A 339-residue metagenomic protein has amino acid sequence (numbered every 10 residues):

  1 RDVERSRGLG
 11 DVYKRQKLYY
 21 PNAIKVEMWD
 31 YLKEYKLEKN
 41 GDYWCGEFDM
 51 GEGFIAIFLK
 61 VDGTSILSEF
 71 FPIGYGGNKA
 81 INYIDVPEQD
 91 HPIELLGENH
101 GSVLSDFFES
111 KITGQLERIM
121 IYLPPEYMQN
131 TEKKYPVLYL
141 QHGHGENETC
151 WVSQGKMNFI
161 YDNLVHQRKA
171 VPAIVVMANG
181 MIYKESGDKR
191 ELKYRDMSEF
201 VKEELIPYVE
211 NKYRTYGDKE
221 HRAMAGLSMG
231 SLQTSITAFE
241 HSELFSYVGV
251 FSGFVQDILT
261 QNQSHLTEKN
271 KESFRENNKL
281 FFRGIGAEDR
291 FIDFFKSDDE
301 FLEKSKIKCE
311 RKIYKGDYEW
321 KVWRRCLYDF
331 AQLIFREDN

Functional and structural regions predicted by a protein language model:
D2-Y13: Single conserved hydrophobic/aromatic residue that forms the stacking wall/gate of nucleotide- or nucleobase-binding
R15, Y20, E38-K39, N78-T131: N-terminal cap/lid segment of alpha/beta-hydrolase-fold proteins
R15-G53, D62-P87: Aromatic-rich carbohydrate-binding modules that target alpha-glucans
E52, G114-E117, E126-V137, V171 (+1 more regions): Proline/glycine-enriched tight loop/beta-turn segments at coil->beta junctions that connect or precede beta-strands
Q115, H144-K212: Cap/lid segment of the alpha/beta-hydrolase catalytic domain
E126-K156: Short, surface-exposed "cap/lid" segments of acyl-processing enzymes
N211, G217-T267, R275: Primarily recognizes the serine-hydrolase "nucleophile elbow" in alpha/beta-hydrolase and SGNH/GDSL folds
L280, G284, E288-N339: C-terminal catalytic histidine-bearing segment of alpha/beta-hydrolase fold enzymes
